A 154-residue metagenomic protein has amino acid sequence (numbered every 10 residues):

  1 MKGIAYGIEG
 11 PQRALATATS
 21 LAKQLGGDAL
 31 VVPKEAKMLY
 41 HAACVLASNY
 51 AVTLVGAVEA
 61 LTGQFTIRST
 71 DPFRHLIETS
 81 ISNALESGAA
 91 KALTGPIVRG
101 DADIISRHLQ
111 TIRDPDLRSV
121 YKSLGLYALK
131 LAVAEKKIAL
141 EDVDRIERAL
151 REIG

Functional and structural regions predicted by a protein language model:
M1-E86, A149: Internal alpha-helical scaffold of NAD(P)-dependent oxidoreductase catalytic cores
D71-G154: NAD(P)-dependent Rossmann-like dehydrogenase/reductase catalytic/cofactor-binding core
